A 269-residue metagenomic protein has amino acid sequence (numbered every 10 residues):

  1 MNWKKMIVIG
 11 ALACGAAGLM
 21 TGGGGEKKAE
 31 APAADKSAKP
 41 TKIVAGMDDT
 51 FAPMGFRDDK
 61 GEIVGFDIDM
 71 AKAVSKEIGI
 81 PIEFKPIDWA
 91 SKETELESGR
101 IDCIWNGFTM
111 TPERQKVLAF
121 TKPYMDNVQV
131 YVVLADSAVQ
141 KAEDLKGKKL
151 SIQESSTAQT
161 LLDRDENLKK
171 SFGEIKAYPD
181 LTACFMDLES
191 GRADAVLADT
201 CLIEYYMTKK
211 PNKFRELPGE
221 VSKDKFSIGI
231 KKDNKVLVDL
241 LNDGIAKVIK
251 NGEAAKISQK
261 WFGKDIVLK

Functional and structural regions predicted by a protein language model:
M1-K42, I266-K269: Short, low-complexity disordered leader/linker segments with a strong preference for bacterial N-terminal type II
A33-G107, N251: Extracytoplasmic small-molecule ligand-binding "clamshell" domains of the periplasmic binding protein/Venus flytrap
D49, D126-V133, T200, E204-A246 (+1 more regions): Periplasmic-binding protein-like
R57, A71-G79, A158-Y178, M207-P211: Ligand-binding cleft/hinge of the Venus flytrap
I68-D69, E83-T94, I175-S190, D224: Short helix-initiation/N-cap motifs at beta->coil->alpha
I68-E77, V139, E143, K148-K149 (+2 more regions): Extended ligand-binding regions for polar small-molecule ligands
K72, K76, P81-D144, E220: Acidic, polar ligand-binding/catalytic clefts
F108-K116, D163-E166, D187-K223: A ligand-binding cleft/hinge motif common to bilobed small-molecule-binding domains
